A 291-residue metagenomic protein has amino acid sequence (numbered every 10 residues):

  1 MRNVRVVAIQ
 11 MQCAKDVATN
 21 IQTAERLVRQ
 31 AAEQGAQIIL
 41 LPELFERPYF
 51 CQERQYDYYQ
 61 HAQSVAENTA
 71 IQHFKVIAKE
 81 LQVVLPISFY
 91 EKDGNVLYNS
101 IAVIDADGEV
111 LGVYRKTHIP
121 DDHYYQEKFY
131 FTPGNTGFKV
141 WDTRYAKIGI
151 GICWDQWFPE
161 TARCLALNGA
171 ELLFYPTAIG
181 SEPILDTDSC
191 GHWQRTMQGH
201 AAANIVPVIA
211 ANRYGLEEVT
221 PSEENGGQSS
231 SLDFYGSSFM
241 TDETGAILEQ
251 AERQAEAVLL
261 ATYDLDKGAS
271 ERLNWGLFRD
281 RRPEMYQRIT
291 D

Functional and structural regions predicted by a protein language model:
M1-I38, F174: N-terminal active-site segment of His-dependent metallophosphoesterases
N3-C13, S100, V140, A146-D155 (+1 more regions): Active-site-proximal beta-strand elements of phosphoester/diester hydrolases
V6, V103-L111, T241-L248: Short, glycine-anchored, charge-dense loop/turn motifs used at functional sites
V17, R26-V113, I179-V206: Cys-nucleophile CN-hydrolase/nitrilase-fold catalytic domain and related Cys-dependent amidase chemistry that acts on
A66-P86, K147, C153-A257: CN hydrolase (nitrilase-like) catalytic-core segments centered on the catalytic cysteine and neighboring Lys/Glu
S100, V113-R115, Y175, Q250-E252 (+1 more regions): Residue-level detector of high-confidence beta-strand sites
K116-Y130, A255-L273: A short, polar/charged loop-to-alpha-helix boundary motif
F138-N168, G268-D291: Cysteine/selenocysteine-centered motifs that mediate thiol-based redox chemistry or coordinate metal-sulfur cofactors
